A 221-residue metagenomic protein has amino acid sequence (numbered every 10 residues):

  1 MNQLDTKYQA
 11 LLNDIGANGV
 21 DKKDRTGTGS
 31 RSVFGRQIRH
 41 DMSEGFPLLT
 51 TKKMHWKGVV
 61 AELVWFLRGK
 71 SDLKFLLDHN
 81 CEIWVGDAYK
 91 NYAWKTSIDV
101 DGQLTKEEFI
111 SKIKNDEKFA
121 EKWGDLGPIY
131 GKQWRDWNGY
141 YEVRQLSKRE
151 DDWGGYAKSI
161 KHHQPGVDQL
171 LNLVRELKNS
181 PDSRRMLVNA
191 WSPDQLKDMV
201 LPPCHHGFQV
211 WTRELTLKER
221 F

Functional and structural regions predicted by a protein language model:
M1-F221: Terminal, non-catalytic protein-protein interaction segments that mediate quaternary/complex assembly
